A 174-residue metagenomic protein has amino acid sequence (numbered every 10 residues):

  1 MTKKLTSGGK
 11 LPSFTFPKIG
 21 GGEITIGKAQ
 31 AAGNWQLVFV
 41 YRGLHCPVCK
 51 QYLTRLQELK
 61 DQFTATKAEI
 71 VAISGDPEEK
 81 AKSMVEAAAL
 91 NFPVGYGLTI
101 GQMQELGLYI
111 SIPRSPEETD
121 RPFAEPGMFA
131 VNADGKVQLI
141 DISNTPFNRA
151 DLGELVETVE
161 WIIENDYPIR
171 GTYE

Functional and structural regions predicted by a protein language model:
M1-E174: Chalcogenol-based redox active-site neighborhoods
